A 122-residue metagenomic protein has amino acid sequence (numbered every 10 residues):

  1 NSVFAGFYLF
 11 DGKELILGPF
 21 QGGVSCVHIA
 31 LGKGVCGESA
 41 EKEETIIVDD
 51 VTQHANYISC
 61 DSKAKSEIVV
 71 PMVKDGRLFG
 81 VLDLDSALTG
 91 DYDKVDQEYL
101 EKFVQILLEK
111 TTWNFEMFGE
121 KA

Functional and structural regions predicted by a protein language model:
N1-G22, K110-A122: Intrinsically disordered, low-complexity terminal regulatory regions
F4, V69, V81: Short hydrophobic/aromatic beta-strand element in the GNAT-like acyltransferase core that lines or flanks the acyl-donor
F10-S62: Regulatory sensory and allosteric helical modules in signal-transduction proteins and certain transcription factors
V51-T52, D85-A87: Anionic group-transfer/hydrolysis microenvironments
S66-V73: A short, aliphatic-rich beta-strand micro-motif
V73-S86: Sensory-domain boundary capping and coupling elements
S86-A122: Juxtadomain coupling helices with adjacent low-complexity linkers
